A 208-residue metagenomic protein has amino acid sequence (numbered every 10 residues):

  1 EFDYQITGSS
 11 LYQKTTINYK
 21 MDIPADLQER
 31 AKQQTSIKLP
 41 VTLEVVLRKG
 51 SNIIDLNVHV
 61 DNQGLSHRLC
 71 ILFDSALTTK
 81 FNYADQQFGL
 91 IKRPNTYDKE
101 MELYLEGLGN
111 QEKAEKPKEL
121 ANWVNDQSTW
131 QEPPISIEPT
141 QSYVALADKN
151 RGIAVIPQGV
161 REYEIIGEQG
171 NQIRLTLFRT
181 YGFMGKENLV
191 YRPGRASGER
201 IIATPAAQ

Functional and structural regions predicted by a protein language model:
E1-Q208: C-terminal (or distal) subdomains of carbohydrate-active enzymes
